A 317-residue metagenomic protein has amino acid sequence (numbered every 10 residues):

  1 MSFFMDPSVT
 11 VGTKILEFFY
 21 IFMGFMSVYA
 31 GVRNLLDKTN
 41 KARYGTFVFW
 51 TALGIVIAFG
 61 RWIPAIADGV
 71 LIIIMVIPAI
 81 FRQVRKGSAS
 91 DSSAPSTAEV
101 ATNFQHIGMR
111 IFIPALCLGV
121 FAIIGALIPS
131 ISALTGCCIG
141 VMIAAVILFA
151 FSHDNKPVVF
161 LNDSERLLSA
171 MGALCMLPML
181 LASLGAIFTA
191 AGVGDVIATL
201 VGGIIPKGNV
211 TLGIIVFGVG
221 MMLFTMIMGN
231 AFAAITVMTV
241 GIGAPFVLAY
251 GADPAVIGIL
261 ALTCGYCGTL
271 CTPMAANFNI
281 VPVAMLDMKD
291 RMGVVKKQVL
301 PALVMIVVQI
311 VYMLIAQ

Functional and structural regions predicted by a protein language model:
L16-L36, N40-A94: Transmembrane-helix bundle segments that line or gate the permeation/cavity pathway in multi-pass membrane proteins
Y20-M23, T46-L53, A67-A79, R110-I123 (+2 more regions): Hydrophobic mid-bilayer segments of alpha-helices in multi-pass membrane transport proteins, especially secondary
M23-L36, Y266-Q317: Juxtamembrane and boundary regions of transmembrane helices in multi-pass small-molecule transporters and channels
S132-M142, V159-V193: Core transmembrane alpha-helical segments of multi-pass membrane transporters/permeases
G192-T211: Membrane-interface interhelical connector segments
I205-P245: Hydrophobic alpha-helical transmembrane segments of multi-pass integral membrane proteins, predominantly secondary
T211-F224, Y250-C271: Alpha-helical transmembrane segments of multi-pass membrane proteins
F232-F246, A275-M288: Re-entrant/interfacial helical elements at transmembrane boundaries that shape and gate the permeation pathway
